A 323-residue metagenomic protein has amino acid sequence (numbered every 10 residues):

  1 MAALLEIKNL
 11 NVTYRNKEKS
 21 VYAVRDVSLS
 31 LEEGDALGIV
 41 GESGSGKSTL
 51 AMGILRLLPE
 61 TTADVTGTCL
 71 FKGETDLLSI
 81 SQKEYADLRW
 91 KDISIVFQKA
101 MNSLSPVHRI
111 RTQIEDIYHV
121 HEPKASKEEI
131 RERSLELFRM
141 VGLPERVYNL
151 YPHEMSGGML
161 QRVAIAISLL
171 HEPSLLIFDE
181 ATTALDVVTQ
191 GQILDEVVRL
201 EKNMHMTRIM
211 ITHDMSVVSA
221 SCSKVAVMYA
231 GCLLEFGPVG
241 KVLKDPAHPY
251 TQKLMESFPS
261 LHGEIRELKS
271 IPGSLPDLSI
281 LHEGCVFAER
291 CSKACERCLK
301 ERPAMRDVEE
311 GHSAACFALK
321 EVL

Functional and structural regions predicted by a protein language model:
R56, I177, A181, L185-R266: P-loop NTP-binding/switch modules centered on Walker-like glycine-rich loops
K72, D116, E128-R146, M255: Conserved ABC ATPase "signature" region
D76-S94, V120, K241-P246, L278-H282: ABC ATPase NBD coupling module
Y151-M155, M159: Conserved ABC ATPase signature
L170-S174: A short, proline-enriched helix->beta-strand linker immediately N-terminal to the Walker B motif in ABC-type P-loop
P238-L323: Short catalytic/signature loops enriched in Gly
